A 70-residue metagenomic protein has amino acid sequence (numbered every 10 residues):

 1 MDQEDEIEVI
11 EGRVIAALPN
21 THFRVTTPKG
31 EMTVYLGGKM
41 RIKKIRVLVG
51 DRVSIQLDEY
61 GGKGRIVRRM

Functional and structural regions predicted by a protein language model:
M1-M70: Exposed beta-strand/loop interface patches that mediate assembly or binding
